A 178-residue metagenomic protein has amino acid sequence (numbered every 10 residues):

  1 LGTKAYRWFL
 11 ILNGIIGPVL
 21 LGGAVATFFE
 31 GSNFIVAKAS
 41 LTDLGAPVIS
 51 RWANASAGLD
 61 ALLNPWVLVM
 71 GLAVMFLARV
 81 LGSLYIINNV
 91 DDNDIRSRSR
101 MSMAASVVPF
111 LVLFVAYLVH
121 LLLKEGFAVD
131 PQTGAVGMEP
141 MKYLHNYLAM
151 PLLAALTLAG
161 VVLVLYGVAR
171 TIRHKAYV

Functional and structural regions predicted by a protein language model:
G2-R173: Long, contiguous internal "core" modules enriched in hydrophobic/ aromatic residues
